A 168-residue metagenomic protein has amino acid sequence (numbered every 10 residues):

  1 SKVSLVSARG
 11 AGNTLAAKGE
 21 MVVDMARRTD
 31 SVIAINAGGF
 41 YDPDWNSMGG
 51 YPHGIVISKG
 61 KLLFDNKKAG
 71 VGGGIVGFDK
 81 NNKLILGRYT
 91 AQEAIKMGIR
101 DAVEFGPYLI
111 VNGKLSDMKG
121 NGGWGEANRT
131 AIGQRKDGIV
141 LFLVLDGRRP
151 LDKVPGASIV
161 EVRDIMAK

Functional and structural regions predicted by a protein language model:
S1, G74-F78, T130-Q134: Short beta-strand scaffold segments in enzyme catalytic cores
S1-K68, G74: Zymogen propeptides
L15-A17, I95-R100, L151-I159: A short, polar/proline- and glycine-enriched secondary-structure boundary/capping micro-motif
A26-R28, K68-G70, D79, G123-E126 (+1 more regions): Extracellular/periplasmic catalytic domains that process cell-envelope and extracellular macromolecules
V32-N36, V76-G77, I85-L86, G133 (+1 more regions): Structural recognition of the beta-strand scaffold that forms the well-ordered cores of secreted hydrolase catalytic
G39-P43, Q92-E93, G138, G147-P150: Solvent-exposed loop/turn segments at secondary-structure junctions within structured extracellular/periplasmic domains
Y41-G122: Active-site-adjacent helix-turn-beta-strand microarchitecture at beta-sheet edges that either contains or buttresses
E104, I110-A167: Domain-core and long-helix interface of multi-subunit machines
